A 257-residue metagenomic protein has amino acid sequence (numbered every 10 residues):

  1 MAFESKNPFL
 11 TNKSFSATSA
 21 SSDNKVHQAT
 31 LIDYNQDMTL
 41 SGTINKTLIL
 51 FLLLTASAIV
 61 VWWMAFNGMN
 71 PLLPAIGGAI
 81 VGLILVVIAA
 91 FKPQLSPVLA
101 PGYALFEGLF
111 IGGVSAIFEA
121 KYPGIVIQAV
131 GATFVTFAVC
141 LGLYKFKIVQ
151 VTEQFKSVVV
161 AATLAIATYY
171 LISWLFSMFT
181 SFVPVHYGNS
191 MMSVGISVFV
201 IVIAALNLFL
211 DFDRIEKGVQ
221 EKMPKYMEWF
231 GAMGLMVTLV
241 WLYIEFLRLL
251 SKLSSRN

Functional and structural regions predicted by a protein language model:
M1-N257: A hydrophobic alpha-helical transmembrane-helix feature that marks the membrane cores and membrane-interface segments
